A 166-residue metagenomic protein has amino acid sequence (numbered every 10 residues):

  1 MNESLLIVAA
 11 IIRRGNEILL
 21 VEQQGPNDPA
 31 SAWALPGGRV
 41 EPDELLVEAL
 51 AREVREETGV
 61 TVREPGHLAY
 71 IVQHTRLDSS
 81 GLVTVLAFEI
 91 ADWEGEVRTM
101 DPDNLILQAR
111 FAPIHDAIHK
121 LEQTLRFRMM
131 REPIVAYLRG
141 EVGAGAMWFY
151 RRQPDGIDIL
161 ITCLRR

Functional and structural regions predicted by a protein language model:
M1-L19, P36-R39, I71, E89: Conserved N-terminal beta-strand and adjoining loop/helix that marks the start of the Nudix/MutT-like hydrolase domain
N2-S4, A32, D78-T84, D103-I106: A generic structural micro-feature
L6-V8, N16, V83-L86, L107 (+1 more regions): Change "...and in nucleic-acid phosphodiester-cleaving endonucleases..." to "...and in nucleic-acid processing enzymes
R13-I18, P26-N27, E41-P42, T75 (+1 more regions): Short, charged/polar surface micro-motifs in flexible loops or helix N-caps
E17-E56, T162-R166: Conserved Nudix-box catalytic region and its N-terminal flanking loop in Nudix hydrolases and closely related
T61-Y70: A short coil-to-beta-strand element that immediately follows conserved catalytic motifs
Q73-R98, R110-A117, P133-Y137: Active-site-adjacent beta-strand/loop module that shapes the phosphate/pyrophosphate-binding cleft
D103-R166: Nudix hydrolase/Nudix homology domain
